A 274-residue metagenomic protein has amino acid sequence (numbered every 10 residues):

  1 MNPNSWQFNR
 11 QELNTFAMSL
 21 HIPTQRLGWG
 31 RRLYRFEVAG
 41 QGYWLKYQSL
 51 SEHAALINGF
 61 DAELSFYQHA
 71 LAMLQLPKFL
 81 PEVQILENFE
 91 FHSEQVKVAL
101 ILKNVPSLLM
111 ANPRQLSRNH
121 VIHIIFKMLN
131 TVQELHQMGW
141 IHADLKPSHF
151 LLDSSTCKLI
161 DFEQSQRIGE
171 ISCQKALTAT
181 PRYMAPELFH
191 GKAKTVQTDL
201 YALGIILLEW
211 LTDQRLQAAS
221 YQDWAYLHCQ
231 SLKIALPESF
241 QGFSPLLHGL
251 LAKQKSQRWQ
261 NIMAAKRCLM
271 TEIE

Functional and structural regions predicted by a protein language model:
W29-Q68: ATP-binding glycine-rich loop module of kinase domains
L80-V98: Short beta-strand micro-motifs within the conserved protein kinase catalytic domain, predominantly in the N-lobe
I124-I125: Activation segment signature within eukaryotic-like protein kinase domains
H136-L152: Catalytic-loop of the protein kinase fold
H149-D161: Conserved protein kinase catalytic/activation segment
Q174-E187: Conserved activation segment of eukaryotic-like protein kinases, specifically the C-terminal portion of the activation
D199: Conserved catalytic-loop aspartate of Hanks-type protein kinases
